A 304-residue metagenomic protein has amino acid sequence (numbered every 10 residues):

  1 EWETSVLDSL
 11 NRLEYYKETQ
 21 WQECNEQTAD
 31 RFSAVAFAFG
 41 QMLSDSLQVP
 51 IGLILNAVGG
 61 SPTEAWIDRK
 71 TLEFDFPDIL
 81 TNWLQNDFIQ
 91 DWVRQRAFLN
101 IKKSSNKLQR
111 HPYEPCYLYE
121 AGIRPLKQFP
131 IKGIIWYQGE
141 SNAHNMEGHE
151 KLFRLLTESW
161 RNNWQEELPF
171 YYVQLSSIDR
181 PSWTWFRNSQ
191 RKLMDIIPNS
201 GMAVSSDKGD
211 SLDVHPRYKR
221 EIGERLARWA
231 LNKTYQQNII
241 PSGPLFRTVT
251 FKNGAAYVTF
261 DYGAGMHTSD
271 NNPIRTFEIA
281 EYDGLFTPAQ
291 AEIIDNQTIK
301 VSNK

Functional and structural regions predicted by a protein language model:
E1-K304: Cell-envelope and extracellular/periplasmic
